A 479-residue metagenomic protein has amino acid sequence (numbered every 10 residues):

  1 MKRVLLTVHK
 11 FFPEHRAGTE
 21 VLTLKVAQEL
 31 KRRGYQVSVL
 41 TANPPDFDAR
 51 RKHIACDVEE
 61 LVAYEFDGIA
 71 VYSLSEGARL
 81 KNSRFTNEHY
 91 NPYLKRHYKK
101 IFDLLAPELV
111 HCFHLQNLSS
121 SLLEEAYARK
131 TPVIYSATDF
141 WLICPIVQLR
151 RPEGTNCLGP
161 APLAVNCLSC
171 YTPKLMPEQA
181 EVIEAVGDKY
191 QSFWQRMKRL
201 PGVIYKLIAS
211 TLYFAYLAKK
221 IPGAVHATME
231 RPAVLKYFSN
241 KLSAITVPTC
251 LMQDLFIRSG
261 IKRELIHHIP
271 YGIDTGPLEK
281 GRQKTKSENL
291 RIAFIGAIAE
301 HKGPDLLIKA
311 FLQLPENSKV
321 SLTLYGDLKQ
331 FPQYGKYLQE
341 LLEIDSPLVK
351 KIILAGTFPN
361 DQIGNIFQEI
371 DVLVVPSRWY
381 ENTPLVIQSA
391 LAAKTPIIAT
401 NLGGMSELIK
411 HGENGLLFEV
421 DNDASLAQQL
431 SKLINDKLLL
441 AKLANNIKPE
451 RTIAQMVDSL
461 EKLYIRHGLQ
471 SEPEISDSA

Functional and structural regions predicted by a protein language model:
V21, A299-Q313: A conserved mid-protein helix/loop that constitutes part of the nucleotide-sugar donor-binding site
A42-A106, L163-V165, S169-A209: A conserved catalytic-core segment of Leloir-type glycosyltransferases
S321-L338: Glycosyltransferase donor-sugar binding loop
G335-D361: Nucleotide-activated donor-binding/catalytic signature segment of Leloir-type glycosyltransferases, i.e., the conserved
Q368-N382, T395: Acidic donor-binding loop of glycosyltransferase active sites
I387, L391, P396-A399: Short hydrophobic beta-strand element within catalytic cores of glycosyltransferases and related nucleotide-activated
H411-G412, L416-D423, K432-K437: Conserved acidic donor-binding segment of nucleotide-sugar-dependent glycosyltransferases
L438-R466: A charged, aromatic-enriched C-terminal amphipathic alpha-helix characteristic of glycosyltransferases across folds
